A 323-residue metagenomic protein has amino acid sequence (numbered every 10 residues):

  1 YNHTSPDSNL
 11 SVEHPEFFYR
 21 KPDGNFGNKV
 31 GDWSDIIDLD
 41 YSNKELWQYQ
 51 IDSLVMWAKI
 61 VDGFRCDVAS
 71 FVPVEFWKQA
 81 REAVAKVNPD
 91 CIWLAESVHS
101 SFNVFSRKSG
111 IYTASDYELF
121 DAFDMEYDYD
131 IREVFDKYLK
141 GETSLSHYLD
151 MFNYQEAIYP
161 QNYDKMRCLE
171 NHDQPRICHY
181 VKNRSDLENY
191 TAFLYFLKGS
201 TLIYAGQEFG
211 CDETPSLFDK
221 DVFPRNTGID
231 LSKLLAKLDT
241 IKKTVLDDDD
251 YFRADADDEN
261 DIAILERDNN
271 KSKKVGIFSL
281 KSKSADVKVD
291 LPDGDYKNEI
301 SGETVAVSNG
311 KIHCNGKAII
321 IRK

Functional and structural regions predicted by a protein language model:
Y1-A58, Q79-A80, K86, N103: Substrate-binding/active-site clefts of carbohydrate-active enzymes
D52-V55, D62, D67-Q161, K165 (+5 more regions): Active-site-proximal helices and loops of the catalytic beta/alpha 8
R176-K182: Short, solvent-exposed helix-loop connector elements
L194, K198-D212: Substrate-binding cleft of secreted/luminal carbohydrate-active enzymes
S272-L280: Short, well-ordered beta-strand segments enriched in hydrophobic/aromatic residues
D295-I300: Change to "...patches in solvent-exposed regions of secreted, membrane-anchored, or virion-exposed structural
A306-K323: C-terminal beta-strand-rich structural cap/linker in extracellular carbohydrate-active enzymes
